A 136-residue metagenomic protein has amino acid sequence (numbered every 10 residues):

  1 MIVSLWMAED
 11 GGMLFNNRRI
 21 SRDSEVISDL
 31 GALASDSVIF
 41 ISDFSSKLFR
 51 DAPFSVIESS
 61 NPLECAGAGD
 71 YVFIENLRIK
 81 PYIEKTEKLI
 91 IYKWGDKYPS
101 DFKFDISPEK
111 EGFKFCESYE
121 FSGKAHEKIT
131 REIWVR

Functional and structural regions predicted by a protein language model:
M1-R136: Enzymes that bind and transform nitrogen-containing heteroaromatic metabolites
